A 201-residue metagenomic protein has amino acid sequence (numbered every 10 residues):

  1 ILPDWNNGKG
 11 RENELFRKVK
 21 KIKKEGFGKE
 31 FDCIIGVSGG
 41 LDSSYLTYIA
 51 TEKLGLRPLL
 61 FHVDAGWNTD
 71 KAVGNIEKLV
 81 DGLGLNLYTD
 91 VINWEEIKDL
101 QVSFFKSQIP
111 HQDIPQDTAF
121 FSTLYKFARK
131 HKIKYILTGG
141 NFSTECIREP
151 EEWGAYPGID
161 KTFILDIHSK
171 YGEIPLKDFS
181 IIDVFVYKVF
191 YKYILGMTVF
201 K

Functional and structural regions predicted by a protein language model:
I1-D32, I49-K201: Nucleotide-activated chemistry modules centered on ATP-dependent adenylation/adenylyltransferase
C33-D42: Short, glycine-rich nucleotide/cofactor-binding loops
Y45-L46: Hydrophobic positions on the alpha1 helix immediately C-terminal to the Walker A/P-loop
